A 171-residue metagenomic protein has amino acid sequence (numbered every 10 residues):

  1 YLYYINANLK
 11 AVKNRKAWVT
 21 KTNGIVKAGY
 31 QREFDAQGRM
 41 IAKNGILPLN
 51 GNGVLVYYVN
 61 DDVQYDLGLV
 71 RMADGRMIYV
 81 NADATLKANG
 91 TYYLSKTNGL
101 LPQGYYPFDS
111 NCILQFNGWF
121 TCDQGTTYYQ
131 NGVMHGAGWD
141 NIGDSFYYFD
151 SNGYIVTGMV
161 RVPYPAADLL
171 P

Functional and structural regions predicted by a protein language model:
Y1-P171: Extracellular adhesion/carbohydrate-binding repeat motifs centered on closely spaced tryptophans
